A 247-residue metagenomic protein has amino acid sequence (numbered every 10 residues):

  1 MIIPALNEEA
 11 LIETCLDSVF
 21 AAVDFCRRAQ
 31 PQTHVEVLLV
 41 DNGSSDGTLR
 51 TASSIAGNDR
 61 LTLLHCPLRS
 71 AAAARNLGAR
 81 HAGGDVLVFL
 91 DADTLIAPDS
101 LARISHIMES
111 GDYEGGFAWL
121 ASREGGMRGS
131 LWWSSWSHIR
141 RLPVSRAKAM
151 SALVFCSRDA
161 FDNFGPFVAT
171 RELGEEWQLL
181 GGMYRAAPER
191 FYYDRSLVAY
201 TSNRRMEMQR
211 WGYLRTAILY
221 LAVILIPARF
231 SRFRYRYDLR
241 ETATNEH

Functional and structural regions predicted by a protein language model:
E8-A29: Short, well-formed alpha-helical segments that are part of the catalytic scaffolds of diverse glycosyltransferases
S18, L38-R50, L68, T94: A conserved acidic beta->alpha catalytic loop
R27-G43, L64-P67: Short beta-strand/loop segment that forms part of the nucleotide-sugar
C66-A82: Glycine-rich, basic loop-to-helix element that forms the pyrophosphate-binding segment of sugar-nucleotide handling
L87: Short aromatic/hydrophobic "clamp" motif used to bind/position activated sugar donors
D99-R128: Conserved donor NDP-sugar-binding/catalytic core segment of glycosyltransferases
L120-G126, H138-C156: A recurrent flexible, glycine/aromatic-enriched loop bordering the glycosyltransferase active site that acts as
L173-L179: Acidic donor-binding loop at a coil-to-helix junction in glycosyltransferase catalytic cores that engages
